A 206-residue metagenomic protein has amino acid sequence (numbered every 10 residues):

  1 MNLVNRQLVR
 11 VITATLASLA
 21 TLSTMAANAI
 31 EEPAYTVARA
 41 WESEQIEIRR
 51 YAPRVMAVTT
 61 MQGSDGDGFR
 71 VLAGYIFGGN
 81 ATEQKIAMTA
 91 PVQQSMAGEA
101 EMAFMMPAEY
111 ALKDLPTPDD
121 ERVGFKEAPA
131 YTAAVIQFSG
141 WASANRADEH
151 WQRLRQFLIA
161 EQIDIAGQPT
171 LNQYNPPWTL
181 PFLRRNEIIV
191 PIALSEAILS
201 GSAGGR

Functional and structural regions predicted by a protein language model:
N2-R206: A solvent-exposed interaction/effector surface
